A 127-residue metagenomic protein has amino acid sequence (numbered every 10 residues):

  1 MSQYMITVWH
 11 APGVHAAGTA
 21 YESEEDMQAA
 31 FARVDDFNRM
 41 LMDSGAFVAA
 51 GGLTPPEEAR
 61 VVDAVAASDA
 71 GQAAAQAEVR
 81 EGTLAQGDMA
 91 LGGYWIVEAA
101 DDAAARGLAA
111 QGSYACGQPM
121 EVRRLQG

Functional and structural regions predicted by a protein language model:
M1-G127: Conserved, structured core segments of small domains
